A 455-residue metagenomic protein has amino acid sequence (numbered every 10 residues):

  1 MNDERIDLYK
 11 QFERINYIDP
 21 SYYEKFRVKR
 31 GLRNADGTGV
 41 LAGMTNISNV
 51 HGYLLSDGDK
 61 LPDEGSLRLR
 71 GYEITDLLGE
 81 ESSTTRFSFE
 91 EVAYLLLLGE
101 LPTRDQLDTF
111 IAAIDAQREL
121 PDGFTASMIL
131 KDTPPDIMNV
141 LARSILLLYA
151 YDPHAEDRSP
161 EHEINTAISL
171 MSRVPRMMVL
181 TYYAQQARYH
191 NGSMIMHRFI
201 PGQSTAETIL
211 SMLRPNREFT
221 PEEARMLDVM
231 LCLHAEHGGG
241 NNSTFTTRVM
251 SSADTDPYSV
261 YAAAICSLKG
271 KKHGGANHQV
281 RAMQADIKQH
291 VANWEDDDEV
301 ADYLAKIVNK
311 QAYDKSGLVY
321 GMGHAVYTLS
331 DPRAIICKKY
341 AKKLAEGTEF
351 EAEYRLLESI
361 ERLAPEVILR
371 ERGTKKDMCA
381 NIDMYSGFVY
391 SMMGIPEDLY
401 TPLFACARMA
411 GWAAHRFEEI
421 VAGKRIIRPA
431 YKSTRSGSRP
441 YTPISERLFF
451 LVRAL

Functional and structural regions predicted by a protein language model:
M1-L455: Non-transmembrane, aqueous-exposed alpha-helical and coiled segments at domain scale
